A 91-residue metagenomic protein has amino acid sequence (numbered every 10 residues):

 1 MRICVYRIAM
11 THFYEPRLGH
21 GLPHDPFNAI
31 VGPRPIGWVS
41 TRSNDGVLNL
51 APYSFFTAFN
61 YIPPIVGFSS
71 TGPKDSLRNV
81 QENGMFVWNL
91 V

Functional and structural regions predicted by a protein language model:
M10-V91: N-terminal structural module
